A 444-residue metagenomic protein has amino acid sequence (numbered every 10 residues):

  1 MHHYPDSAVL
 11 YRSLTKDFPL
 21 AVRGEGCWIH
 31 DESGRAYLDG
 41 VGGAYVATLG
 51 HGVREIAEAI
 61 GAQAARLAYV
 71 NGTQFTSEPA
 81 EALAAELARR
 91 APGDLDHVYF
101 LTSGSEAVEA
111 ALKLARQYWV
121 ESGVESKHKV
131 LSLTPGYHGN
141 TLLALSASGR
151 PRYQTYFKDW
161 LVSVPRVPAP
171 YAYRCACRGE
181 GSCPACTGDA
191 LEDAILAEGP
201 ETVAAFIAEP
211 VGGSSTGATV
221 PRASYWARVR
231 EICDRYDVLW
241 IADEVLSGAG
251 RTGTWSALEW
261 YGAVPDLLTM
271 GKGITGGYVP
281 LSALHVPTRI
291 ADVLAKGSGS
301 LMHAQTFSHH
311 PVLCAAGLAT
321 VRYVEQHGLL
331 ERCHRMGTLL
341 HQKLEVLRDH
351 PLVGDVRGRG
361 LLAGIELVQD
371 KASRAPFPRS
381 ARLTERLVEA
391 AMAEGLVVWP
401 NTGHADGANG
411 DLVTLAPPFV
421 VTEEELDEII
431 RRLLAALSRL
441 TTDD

Functional and structural regions predicted by a protein language model:
M1-D444: Conserved N-terminal phosphate-binding loop of PLP-dependent enzymes in the Aspartate aminotransferase
